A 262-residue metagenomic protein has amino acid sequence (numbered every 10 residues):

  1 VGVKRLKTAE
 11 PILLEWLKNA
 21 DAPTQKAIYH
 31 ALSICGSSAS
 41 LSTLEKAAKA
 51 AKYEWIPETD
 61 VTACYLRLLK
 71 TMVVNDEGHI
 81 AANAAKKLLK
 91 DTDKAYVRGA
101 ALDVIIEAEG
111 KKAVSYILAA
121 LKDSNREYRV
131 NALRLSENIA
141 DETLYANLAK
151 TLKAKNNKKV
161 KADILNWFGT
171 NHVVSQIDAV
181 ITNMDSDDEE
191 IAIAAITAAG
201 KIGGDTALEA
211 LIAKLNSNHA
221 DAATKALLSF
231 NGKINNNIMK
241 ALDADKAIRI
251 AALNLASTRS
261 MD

Functional and structural regions predicted by a protein language model:
V1, A120, N125, D163 (+5 more regions): Short, intrinsically disordered, charge-balanced linker/junction segments flanking boundaries in proteins
L6-K18, K26, S37-A50, M72-L89 (+7 more regions): Amphipathic alpha-helical scaffolding segments comprising HEAT/armadillo-like alpha-solenoid repeats
A20-D21, K52-E54, D93-K94, S124-N125 (+4 more regions): Short inter-helical turns and helix N-cap capping residues of alpha-solenoid HEAT/ARM repeat scaffolds
P23, A31, I56-D60, C64 (+8 more regions): Localized chelating/binding microdomains that coordinate divalent metal ions or stabilize phosphate-bearing
Q25, E58, T62, R98 (+6 more regions): Residue-level detector of extended alpha-helical repeat arrays and alpha-solenoid scaffolds
